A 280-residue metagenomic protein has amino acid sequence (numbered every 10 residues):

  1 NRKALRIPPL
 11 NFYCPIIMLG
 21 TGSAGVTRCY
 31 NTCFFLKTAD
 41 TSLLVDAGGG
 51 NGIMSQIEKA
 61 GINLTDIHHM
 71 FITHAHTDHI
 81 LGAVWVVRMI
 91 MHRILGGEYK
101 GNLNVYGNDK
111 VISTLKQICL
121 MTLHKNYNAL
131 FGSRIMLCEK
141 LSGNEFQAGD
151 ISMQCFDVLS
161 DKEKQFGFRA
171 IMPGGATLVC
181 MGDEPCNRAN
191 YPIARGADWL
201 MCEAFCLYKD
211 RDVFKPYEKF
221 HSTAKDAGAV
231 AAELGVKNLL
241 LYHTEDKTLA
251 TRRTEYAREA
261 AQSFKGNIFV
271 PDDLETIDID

Functional and structural regions predicted by a protein language model:
R6, Y99-K164, F269, D273: Metallo-beta-lactamase
R6-A60, K164-D183, W199: Conserved beta-strand hairpin/beta-sheet module of binuclear metal-dependent hydrolase folds, prominently
I16, D46, I57, H74 (+8 more regions): Divalent metal-coordination and catalytic microenvironments
A24, T77, V105, V111-I112 (+1 more regions): Short histidine/acidic/glycine/proline-rich micro-motifs that form metal- and phosphate-coordinating active-site loops
V26-R28, G132, L137-I193, A197-K209: Active-site-proximal loop/helix segment associated with metal-binding centers of metalloenzymes
L44-G48, I67-D78, N108, L178-E184 (+3 more regions): Active-site neighborhood of phospho(di)ester-bond hydrolases with catalytic His/Asp-centered motifs
N51-N104: Active-site metal-binding motif and surrounding structural segment of the metallo-beta-lactamase
P185-E275: Cap/insert and terminal regions of metallo-dependent hydrolase folds
